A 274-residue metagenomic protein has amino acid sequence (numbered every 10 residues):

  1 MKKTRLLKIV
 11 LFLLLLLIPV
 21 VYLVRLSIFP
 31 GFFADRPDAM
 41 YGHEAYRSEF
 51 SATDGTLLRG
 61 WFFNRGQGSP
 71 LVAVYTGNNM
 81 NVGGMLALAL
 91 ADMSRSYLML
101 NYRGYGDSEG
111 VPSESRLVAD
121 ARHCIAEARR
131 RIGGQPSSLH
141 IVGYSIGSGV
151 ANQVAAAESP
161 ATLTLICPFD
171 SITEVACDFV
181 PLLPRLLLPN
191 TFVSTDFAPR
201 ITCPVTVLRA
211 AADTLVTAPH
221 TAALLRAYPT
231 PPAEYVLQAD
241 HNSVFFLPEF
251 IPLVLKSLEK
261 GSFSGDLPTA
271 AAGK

Functional and structural regions predicted by a protein language model:
R5-F50: An N-terminal hydrophobic leader/cap segment in hydrolases
T53, L57-A128, G149: Membrane-embedded segments
G143-G147, A151: Gly/Ala-rich beta-loop-alpha elbow adjacent to hydrolase catalytic centers
T164-E174, A239: Active-site nucleophile loop of the alpha/beta-hydrolase fold
S194, C203, T217-R226: Short alpha-helix in the alpha/beta-hydrolase fold that links the catalytic acid
I201-T202, V207-D213: Short beta-strand/loop motif that positions the catalytic acidic residue of the alpha/beta-hydrolase fold
A211-V216, H241-S243: Acidic catalytic loop of the alpha/beta-hydrolase fold
A239-F250: Catalytic histidine-centered segment of alpha/beta-hydrolase-like enzymes
